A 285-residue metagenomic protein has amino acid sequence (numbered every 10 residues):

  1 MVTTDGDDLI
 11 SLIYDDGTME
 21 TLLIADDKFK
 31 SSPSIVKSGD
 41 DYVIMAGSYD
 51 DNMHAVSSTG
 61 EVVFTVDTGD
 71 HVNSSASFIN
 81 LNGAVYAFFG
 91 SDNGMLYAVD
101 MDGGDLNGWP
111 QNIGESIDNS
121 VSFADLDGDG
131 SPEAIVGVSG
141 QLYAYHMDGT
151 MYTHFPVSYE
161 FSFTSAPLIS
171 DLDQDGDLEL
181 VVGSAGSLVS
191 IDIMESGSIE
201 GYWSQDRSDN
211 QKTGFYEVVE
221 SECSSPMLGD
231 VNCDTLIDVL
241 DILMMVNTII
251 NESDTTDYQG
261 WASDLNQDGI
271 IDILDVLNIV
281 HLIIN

Functional and structural regions predicted by a protein language model:
M1-E222: Extracytoplasmic/lumenal domain signature
E220-N285: Cellulosome-associated attachment modules in secreted, modular CAZymes
